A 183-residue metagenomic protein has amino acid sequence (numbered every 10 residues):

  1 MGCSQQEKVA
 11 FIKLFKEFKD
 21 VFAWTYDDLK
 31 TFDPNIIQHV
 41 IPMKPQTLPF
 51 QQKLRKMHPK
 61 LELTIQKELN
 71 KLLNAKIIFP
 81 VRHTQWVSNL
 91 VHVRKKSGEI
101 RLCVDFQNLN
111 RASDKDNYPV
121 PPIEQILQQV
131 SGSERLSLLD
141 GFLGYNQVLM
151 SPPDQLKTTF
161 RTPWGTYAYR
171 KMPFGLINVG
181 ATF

Functional and structural regions predicted by a protein language model:
M1-F183: Retroelement reverse transcriptase polymerase core
